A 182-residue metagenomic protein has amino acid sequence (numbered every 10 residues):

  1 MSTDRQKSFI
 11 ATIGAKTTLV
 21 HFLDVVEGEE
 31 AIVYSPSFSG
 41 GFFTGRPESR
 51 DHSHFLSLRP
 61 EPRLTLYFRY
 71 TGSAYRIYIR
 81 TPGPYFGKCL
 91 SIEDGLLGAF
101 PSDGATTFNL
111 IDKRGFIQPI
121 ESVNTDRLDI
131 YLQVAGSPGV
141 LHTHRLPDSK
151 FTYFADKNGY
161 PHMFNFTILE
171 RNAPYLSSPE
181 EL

Functional and structural regions predicted by a protein language model:
M1-L182: Lectin-like carbohydrate-binding module/patch detector with strong preference for beta-trefoil
